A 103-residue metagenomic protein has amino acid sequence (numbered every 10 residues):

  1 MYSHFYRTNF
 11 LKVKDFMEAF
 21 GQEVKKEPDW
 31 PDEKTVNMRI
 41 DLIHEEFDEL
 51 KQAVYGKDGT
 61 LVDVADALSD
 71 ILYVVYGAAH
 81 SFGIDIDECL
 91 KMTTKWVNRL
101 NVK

Functional and structural regions predicted by a protein language model:
M1-L68, L72-K103: Flexible "arm" and connector segments at domain edges
